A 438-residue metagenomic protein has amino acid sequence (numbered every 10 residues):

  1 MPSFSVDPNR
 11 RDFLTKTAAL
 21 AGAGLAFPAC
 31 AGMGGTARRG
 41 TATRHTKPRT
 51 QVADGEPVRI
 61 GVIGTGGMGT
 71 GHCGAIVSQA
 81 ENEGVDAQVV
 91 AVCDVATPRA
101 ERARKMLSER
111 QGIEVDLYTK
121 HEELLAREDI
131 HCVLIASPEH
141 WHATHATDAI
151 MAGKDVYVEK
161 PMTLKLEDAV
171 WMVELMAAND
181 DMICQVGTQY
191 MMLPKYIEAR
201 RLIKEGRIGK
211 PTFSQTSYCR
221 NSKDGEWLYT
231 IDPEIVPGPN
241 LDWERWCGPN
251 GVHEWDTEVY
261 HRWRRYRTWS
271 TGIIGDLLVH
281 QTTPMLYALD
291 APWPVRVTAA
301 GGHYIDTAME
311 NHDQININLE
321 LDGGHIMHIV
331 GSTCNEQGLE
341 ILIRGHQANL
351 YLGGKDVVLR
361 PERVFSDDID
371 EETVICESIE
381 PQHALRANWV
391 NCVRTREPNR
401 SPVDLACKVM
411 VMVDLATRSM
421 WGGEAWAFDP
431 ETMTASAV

Functional and structural regions predicted by a protein language model:
M1-N9: N-terminal secretory signal peptides
L20-R110, L193, M285: N-terminal Rossmann-like dinucleotide-binding module
E56-V58, D86-Q88, E128-C132, G153-D155 (+3 more regions): Loop/turn elements at helix/coil->beta-strand transitions in domains of secreted/extracellular proteins
A96-R99, Y118, P138-H142, T163-L164 (+3 more regions): Short, solvent-exposed turn/loop segments enriched in Gly/Ser/Thr/Pro and often Arg
R110, E114-I135: A structured beta-alpha segment of the ubiquitous adenosine-cofactor-binding alpha/beta core
P138-E139, A143-M192, G206, G423: Beta-strand-loop-alpha-helix segment that lines the small-molecule cofactor/substrate pocket of alpha/beta enzymes
I197-R201, K210, Q215-C219, D224-R360 (+4 more regions): Contiguous beta-strand/loop segments that form the cofactor/metal-binding neighborhood of enzyme cores
